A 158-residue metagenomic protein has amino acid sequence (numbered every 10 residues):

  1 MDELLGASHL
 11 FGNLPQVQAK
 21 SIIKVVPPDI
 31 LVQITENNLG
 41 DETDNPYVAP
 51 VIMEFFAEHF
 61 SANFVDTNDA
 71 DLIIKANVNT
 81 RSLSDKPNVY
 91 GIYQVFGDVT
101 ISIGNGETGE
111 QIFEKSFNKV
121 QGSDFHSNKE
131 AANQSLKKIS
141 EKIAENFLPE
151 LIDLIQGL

Functional and structural regions predicted by a protein language model:
M1-L39, L154-L158: Pro/Ala/Gly-rich low-complexity, hydrophilic intrinsically disordered segments
F11-Q16, E54-N63, S84: Short amphipathic alpha-helical surface micro-motifs
K20-I22, F64, I101: Homeobox/homeodomain signature
K24-N77, G109: N-terminal segment of the mature soluble domain
M53-S61, S140-A144, L148, I152 (+1 more regions): Sec-exported extracytoplasmic/periplasmic mature domains
E58, N68-Q111, N118, S123: Surface-exposed short loop/turn segments
R81, H126-N128, Q156: Short alpha-helical interface elements
N105-L151: Short secondary-structure boundary motifs at beta->alpha junctions and helix caps
